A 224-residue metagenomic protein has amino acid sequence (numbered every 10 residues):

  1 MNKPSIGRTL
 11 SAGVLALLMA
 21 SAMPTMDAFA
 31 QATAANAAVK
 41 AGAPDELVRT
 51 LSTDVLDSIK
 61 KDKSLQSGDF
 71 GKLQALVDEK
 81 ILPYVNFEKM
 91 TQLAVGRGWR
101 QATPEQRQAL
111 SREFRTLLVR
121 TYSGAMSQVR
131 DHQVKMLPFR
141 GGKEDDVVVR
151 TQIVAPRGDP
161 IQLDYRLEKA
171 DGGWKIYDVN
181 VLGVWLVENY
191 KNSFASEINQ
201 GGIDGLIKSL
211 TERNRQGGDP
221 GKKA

Functional and structural regions predicted by a protein language model:
N2-V14, T25-M26: Bacterial N-terminal signal peptides that target proteins for export
L18-A28: C-terminal segment of classical bacterial N-terminal signal peptides
A28-A37: Boundary at the C-terminal end of the N-terminal hydrophobic targeting segment
V39-Y122: Early exported N-terminus immediately downstream of N-terminal targeting peptides
W99, T116-L117, G141-G142, A155 (+1 more regions): Solvent-exposed loop/turn segments at secondary-structure junctions within structured extracellular/periplasmic domains
R120-I161, R213-A224: Surface-exposed, charged secondary-structure patches
P160-E188: Short beta-strand edge/turn micro-motifs at domain boundaries
V181-A224: Low-complexity, intrinsically disordered terminal/linker segments enriched in charged and Gly/Pro repeats
